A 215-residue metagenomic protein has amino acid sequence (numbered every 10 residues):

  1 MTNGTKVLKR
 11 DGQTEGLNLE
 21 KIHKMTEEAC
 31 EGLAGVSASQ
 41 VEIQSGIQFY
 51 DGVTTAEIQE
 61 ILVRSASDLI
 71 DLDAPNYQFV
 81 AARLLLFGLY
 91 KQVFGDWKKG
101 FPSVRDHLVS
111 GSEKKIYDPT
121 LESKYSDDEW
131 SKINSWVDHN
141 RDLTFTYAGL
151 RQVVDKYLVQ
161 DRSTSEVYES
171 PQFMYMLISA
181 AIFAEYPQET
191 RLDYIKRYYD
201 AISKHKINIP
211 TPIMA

Functional and structural regions predicted by a protein language model:
M1-A215: Extended catalytic cores of very large enzyme megasubunits
